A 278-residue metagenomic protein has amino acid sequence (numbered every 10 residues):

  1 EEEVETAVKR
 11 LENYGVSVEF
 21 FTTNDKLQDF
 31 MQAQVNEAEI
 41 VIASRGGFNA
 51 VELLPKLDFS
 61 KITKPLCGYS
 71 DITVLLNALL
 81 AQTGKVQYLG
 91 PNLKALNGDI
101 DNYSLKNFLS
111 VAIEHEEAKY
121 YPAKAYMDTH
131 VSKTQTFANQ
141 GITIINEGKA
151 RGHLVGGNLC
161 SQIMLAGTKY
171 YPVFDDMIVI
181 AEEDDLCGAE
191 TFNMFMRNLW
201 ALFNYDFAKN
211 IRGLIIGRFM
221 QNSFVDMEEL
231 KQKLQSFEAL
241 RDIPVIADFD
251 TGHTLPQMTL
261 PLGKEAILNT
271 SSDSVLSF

Functional and structural regions predicted by a protein language model:
E1-E37: ATP/NTP phosphate-donor binding region
E2-A7, T143-L186: Conserved beta-alpha junction segments in alpha/beta enzyme cores
Q34-I40, N210-R212: Short acidic/histidine-rich motifs immediately flanking catalytic phosphotransfer sites in two-component signaling
E39-A50, Y69: N-terminal glycine-rich "phosphate-gripper" loop used for MgATP/nucleotide binding and carboxylate activation
L57-Q82, V86-L93, P244-V245: Short, acidic/small-residue loops that bind anionic groups at enzyme active sites
V86-L159: Conserved anion/nucleotide-ligand pocket segment
K169-D226: Internal helical hairpin/lid segments
I216-F278: ATP/nucleoside-binding phosphotransfer catalytic cores, i.e., glycine-rich phosphate-binding loops
